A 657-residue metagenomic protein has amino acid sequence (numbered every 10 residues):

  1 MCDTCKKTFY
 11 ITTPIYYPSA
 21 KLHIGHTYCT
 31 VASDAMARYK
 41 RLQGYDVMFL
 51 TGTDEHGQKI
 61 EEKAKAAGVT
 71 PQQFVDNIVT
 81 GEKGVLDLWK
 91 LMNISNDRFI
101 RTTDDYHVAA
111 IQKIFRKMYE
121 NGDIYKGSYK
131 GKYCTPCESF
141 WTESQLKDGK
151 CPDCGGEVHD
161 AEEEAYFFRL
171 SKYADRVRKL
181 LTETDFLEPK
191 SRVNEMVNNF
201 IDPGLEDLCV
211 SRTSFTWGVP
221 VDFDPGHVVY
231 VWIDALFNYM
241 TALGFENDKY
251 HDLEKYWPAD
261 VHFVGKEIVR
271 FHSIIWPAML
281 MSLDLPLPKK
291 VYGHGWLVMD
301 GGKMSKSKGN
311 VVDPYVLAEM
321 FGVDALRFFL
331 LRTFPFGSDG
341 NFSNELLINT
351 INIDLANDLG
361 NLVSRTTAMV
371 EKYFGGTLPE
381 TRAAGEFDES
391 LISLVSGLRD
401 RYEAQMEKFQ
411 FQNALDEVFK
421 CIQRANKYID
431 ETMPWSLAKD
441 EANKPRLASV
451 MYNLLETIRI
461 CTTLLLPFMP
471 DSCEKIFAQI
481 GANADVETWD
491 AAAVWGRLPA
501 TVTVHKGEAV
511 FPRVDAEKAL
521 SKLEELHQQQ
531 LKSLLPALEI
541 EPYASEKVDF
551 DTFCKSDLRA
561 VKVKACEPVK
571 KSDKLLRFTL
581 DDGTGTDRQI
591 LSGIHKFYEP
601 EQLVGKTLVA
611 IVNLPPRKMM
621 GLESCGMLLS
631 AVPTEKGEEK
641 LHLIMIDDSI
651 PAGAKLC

Functional and structural regions predicted by a protein language model:
C2-F186: N-terminal, positively charged nucleic-acid-binding surface of large information/translation enzymes
C2-T51, Y106-A110, A161-K372, K408 (+1 more regions): Structured secondary-structure scaffolds
G57, F237, P568: Short, glycine/acidic-enriched loop or turn micro-motifs at the edges of active sites
K126, S338, L346-A384, L394-T503 (+1 more regions): Helix-rich, typically C-terminal accessory recognition domains appended to large enzymatic cores
K290-G293, F477-Q479, R577: Beta-strand segments within the central parallel beta-sheet cores of soluble alpha/beta enzyme folds
I476-C554: Intrinsic disorder at enzyme termini
P536-C657: Phosphate-backbone binding interfaces of nucleic-acid-interacting proteins
